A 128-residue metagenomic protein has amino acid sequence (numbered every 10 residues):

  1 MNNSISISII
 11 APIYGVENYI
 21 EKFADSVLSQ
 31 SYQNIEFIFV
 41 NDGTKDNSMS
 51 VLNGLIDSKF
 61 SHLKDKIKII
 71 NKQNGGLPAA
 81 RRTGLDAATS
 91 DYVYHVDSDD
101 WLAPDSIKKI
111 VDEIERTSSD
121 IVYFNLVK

Functional and structural regions predicted by a protein language model:
M1-K128: Nucleotide-sugar donor-binding/catalytic module of glycosyltransferases that assemble extracellular/cell-envelope
